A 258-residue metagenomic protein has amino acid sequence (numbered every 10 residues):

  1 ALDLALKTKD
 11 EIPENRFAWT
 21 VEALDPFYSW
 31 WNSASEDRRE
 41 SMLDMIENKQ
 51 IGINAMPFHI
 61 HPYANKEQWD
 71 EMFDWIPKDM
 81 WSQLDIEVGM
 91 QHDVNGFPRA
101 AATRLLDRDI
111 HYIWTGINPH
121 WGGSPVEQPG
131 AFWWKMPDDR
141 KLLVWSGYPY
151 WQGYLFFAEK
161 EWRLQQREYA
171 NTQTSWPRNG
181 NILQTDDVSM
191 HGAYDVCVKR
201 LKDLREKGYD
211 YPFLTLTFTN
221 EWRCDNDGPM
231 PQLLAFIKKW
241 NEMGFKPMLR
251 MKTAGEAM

Functional and structural regions predicted by a protein language model:
A1-M258: Catalytic-domain carbohydrate-binding cleft regions of carbohydrate-active enzymes
